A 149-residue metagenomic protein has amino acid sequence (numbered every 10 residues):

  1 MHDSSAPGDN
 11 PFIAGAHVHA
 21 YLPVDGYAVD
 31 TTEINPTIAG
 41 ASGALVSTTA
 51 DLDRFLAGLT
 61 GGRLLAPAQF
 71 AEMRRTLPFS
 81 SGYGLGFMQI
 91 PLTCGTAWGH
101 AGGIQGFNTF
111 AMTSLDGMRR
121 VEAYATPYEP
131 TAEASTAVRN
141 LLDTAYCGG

Functional and structural regions predicted by a protein language model:
M1-T96: Short, surface-exposed loop or secondary-structure junction motifs that flank catalytic or metal-binding residues
A39, G106-N108, E129-A132: A short local loop/turn or secondary-structure capping micro-motif enriched for an aromatic residue
F79-S81, P91-T93, G103-G106, T113-G117: A structural signal for short secondary-structure junctions
T96, R120, T131-A132: Intrinsically disordered, low-complexity acidic/polar segments
W98-G102, Y124: Short beta-strand segments that buttress and anchor functional surface loops
N108-L115, R119-Y128: Short, well-ordered beta-strand elements
E129-G149: Short, gly/Ser/Thr-rich active-site loops of penicillin-recognizing serine hydrolases
